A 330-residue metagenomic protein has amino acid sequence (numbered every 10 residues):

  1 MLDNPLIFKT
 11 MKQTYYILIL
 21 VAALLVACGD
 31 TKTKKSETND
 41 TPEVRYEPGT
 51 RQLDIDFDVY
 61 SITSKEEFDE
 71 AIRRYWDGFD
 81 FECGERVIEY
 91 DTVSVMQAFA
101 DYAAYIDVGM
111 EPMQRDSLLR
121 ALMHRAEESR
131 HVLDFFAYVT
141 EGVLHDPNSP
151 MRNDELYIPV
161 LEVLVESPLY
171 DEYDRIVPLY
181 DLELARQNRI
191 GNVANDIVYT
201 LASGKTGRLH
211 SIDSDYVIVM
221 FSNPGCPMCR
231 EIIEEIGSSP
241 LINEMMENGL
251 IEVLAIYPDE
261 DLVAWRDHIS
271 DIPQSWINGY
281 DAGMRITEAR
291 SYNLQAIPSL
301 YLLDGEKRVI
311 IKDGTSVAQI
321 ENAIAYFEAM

Functional and structural regions predicted by a protein language model:
M1-T10: Short, Lys/Arg-enriched N-terminal segments with co-localized hydrophobic residues within the first ~10-30 amino acids
K12-I19: Sec-dependent signal peptide recognition, specifically the positively charged N-region followed immediately by
L25-A27: C-terminal motif of bacterial Sec signal peptides marking the signal peptidase cleavage site
D30-G204: Oxidative protein folding and maturation machinery
R208-G237, E252-L254: Short active-site neighborhood of thiol/selenol oxidoreductases, capturing the structured segment around
I233-S270, M284-E288: Structural microenvironment flanking redox-active thiols in thiol-disulfide oxidoreductases
I269-Y301, G305-E306: Short, internal strand/loop/helix patches that form the active-site neighborhood or redox-interaction surface
L302-M330: Thiol-/selenol-based redox modules, centered on thioredoxin-like and closely related oxidoreductase domains
